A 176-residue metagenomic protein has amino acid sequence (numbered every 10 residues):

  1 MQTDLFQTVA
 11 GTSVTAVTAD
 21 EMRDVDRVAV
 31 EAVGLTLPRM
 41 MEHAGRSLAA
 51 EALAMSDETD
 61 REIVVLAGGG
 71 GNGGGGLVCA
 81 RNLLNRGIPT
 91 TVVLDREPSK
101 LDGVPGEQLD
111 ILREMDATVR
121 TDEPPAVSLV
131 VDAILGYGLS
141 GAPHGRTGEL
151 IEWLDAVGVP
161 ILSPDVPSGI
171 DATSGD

Functional and structural regions predicted by a protein language model:
M1-D60: Positively charged, low-complexity intrinsically disordered leader regions
Q2-A16, D57-L66, G71-D176: Glycine-rich phosphate/dinucleotide-binding loop and adjoining beta-alpha-beta core of small-molecule
